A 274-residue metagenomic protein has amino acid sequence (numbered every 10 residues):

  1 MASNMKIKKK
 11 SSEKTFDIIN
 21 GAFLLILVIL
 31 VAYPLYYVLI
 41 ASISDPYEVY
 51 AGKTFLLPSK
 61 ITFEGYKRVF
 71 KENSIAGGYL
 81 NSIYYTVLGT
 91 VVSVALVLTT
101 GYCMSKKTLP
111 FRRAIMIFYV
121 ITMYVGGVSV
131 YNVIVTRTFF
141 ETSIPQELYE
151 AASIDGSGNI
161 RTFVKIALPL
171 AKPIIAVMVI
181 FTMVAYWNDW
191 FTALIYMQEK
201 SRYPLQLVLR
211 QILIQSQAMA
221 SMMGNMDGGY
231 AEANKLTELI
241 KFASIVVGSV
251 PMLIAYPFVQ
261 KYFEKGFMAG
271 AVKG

Functional and structural regions predicted by a protein language model:
A2-G274: A hydrophobic, multi-pass inner-membrane permease signature
